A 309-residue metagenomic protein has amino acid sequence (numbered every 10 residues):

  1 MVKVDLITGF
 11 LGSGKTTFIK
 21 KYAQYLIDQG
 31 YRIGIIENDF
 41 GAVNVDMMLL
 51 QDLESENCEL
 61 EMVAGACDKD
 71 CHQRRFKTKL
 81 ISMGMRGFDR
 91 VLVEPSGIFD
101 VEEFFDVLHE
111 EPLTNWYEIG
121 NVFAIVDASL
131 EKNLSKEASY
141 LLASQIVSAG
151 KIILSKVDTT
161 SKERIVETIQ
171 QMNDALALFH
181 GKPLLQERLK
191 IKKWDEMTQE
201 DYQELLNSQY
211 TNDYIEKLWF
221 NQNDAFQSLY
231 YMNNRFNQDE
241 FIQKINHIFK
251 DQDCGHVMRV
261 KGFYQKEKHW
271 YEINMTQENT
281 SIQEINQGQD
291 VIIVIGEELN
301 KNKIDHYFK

Functional and structural regions predicted by a protein language model:
M1-V2, K309: Short, Lys/Arg-enriched, disordered terminal segments
V2-S13, T17-S135: Nucleotide-state-sensitive switch-loop elements of NTP-binding domains
T16-K20, S139, I242-N246: Short amphipathic alpha-helical segment that frequently serves as the phosphate-/nucleotide-binding helix
R32-I36, K261-Y264, V294: Short, hydrophobic beta-strand segments that form beta-sheet elements in well-ordered domains
E37, V126, M275-Q277, G296: Flexible glycine-/small-residue-rich
M83, I98-L184: Conserved C-terminal guanine-recognition region of P-loop GTPase G domains, centered on the G4
S148-L154, T159-N286, L299-K301, H306-K309: C-terminal accessory "lid"/substrate-recognition subdomains
N286-I295: C-terminal engagement modules used by replication, chromatin/transcription, nuclear envelope/ESCRT, and ubiquitin
